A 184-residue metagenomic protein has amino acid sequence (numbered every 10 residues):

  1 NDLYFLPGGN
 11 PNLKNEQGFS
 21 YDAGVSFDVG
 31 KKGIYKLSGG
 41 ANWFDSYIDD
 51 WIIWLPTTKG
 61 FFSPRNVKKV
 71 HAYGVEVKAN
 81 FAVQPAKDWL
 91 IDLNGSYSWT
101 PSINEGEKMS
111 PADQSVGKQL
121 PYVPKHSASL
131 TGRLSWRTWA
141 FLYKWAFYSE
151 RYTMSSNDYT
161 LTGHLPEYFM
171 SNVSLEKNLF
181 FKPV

Functional and structural regions predicted by a protein language model:
N1-D2, V173-V184: Short, intrinsically disordered, charge-balanced linker/junction segments flanking boundaries in proteins
N1-Y21, W43-V67, A146-D158: Surface-exposed extracellular loop regions of Gram-negative outer-membrane beta-barrel proteins, predominantly
Y4-L6, K14-G18, T58-G60, K68-A72 (+3 more regions): Transmembrane beta-barrel outer-membrane domains
G24: Small/polar-residue-rich segments within soluble enzyme cores
F27-V29, S96: Transmembrane beta-barrel strand/turn architecture of Gram-negative outer membrane proteins
V29-K32, Q84-A86, F180: Short polar/acidic secondary-structure junctions
K31, N42, D158-L165, N172-E176: Short, glycine/charged-rich beta-strand-loop motifs at protein surfaces that mediate ligand recognition and catalysis
K36-Y47, R65-T153: Gram-negative outer-membrane beta-barrel transporters
